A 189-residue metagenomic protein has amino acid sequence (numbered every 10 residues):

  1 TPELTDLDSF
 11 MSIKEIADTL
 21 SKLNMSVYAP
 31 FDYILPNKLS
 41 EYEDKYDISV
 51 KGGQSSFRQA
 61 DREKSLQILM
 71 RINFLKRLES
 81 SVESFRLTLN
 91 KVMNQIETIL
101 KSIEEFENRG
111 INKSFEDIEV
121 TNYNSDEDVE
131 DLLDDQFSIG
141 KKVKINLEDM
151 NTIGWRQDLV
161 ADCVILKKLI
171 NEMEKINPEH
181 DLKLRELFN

Functional and structural regions predicted by a protein language model:
T1-N189: Helicase motor interdomain insertion/brace
